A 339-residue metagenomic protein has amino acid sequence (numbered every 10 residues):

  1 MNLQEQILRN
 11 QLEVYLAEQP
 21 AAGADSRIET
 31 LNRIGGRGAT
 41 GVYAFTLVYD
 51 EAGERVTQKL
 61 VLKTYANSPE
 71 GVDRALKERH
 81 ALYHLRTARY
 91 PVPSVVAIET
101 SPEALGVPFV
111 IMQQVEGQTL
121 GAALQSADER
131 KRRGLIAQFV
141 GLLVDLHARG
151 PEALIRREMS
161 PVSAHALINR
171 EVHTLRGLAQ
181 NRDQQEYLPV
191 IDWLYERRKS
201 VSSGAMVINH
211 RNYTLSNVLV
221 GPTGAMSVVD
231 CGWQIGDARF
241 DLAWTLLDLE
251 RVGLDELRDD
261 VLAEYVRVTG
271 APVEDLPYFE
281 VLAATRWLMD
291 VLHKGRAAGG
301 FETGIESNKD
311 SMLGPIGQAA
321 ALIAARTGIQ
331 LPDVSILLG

Functional and structural regions predicted by a protein language model:
M1-L31: Juxta-kinase regulatory segment immediately upstream of eukaryotic protein kinase catalytic domains
M1-N10, G141-V144, E158-K199, S307-Q330: Active-site catalytic-loop/activation-segment of kinase and kinase-like phosphoryl-transfer enzymes
N32-V162, A166, G177-Q185: ATP-binding pocket architecture of kinase catalytic cores
G36-Y49, L146, W193-L242: Active-site acidic catalytic loop and adjacent metal/ATP-binding pocket of ATP-dependent phosphoryl transfer enzymes
L154-E158, G295-M312: Hydrophobic/aromatic-rich alpha-helical bundle segments in the mid-to-C-terminal region
M159, A271-A283: All-alpha amphipathic helical-bundle segments outside canonical DNA-binding/catalytic cores that form hydrophobic
R239-A271, A283-T303, Q318-A319: Active-site activation/catalytic loop segments of kinase-like enzymes and analogous catalytic loops in related
K294-A298, G328-G339: Long, charge-rich low-complexity segments
